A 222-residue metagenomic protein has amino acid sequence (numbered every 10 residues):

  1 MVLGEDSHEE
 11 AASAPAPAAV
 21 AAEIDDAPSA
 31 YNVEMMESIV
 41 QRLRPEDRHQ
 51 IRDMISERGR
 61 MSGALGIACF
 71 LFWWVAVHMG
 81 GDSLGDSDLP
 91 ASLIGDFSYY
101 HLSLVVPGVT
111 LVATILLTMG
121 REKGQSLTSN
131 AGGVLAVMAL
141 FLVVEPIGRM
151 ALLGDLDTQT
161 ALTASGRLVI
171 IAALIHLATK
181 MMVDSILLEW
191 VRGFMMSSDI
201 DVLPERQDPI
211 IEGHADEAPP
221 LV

Functional and structural regions predicted by a protein language model:
M1-D47, P219-V222: N-terminal, intrinsically disordered, low-complexity segments that immediately precede the first transmembrane helix
I24-A76: Cytosolic juxtamembrane helix and N-cap/initiation of the first transmembrane helix
S56-V77, E145-D208: Alpha-helical membrane-associated segments of multi-pass integral membrane proteins
R60-A64, S83-V109, T128-F141, A161-I171: Transmembrane alpha-helix entry/boundary detector in multi-pass membrane proteins
L104-Q125: Canonical alpha-helical transmembrane segments
G108-A113, I147, G213-A218: Long, compositionally biased low-complexity segments enriched in polar/charged residues
G120-E145, V202-E205, P209-I210: Cytoplasmic juxtamembrane regions at transmembrane-helix boundaries
I200-V222: Low-complexity, proline/glycine- and charge-rich juxtamembrane/linker segments of membrane proteins
